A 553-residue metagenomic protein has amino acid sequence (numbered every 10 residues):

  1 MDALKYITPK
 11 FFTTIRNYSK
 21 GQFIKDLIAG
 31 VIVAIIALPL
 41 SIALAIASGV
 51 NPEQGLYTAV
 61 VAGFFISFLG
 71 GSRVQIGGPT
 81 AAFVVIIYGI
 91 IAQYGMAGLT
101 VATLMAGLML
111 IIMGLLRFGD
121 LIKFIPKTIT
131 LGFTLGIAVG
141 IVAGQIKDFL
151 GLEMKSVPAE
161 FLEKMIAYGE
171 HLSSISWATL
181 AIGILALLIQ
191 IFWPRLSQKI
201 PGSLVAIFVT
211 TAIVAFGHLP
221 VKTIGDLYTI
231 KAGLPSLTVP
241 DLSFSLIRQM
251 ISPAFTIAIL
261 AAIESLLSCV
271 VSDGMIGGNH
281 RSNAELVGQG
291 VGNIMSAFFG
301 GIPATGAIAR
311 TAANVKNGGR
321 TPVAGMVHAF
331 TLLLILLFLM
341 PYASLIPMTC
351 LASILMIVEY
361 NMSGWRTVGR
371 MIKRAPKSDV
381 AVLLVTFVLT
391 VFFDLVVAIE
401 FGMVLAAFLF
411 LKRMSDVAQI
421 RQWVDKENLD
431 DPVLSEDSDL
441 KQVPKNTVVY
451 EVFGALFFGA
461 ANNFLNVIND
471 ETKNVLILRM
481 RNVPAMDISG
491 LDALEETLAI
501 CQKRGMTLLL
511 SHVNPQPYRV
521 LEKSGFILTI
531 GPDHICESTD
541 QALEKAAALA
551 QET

Functional and structural regions predicted by a protein language model:
M1-L429, P444, G525: Transmembrane helical cores of multi-pass ion-transport proteins
A29, L187, I191, N462 (+3 more regions): Short, contiguous clusters of charged residues that form electrostatic/catalytic patches at enzyme active sites, used
I76, L510, I535: Conserved SAM-binding loop
N361-T529, A547-T553: The feature marks cytosolic C-terminal regulatory regions of anion transporters and related permeases
T529-K545: Short acidic-hydrophobic, aromatic-tinged amphipathic segments that line or gate anion-handling sites
